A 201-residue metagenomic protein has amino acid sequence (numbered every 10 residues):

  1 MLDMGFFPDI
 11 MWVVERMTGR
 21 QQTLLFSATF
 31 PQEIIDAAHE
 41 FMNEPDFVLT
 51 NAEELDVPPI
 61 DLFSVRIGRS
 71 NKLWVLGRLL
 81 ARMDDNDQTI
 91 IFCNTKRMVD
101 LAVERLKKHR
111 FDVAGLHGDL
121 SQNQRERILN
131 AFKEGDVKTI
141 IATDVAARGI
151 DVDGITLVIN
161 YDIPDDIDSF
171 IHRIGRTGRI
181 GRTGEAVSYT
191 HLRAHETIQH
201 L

Functional and structural regions predicted by a protein language model:
M1-R193: Conserved helicase RecA-like core
H191-A194, I198-L201: Single conserved hydrophobic/aromatic residue that forms the stacking wall/gate of nucleotide- or nucleobase-binding
